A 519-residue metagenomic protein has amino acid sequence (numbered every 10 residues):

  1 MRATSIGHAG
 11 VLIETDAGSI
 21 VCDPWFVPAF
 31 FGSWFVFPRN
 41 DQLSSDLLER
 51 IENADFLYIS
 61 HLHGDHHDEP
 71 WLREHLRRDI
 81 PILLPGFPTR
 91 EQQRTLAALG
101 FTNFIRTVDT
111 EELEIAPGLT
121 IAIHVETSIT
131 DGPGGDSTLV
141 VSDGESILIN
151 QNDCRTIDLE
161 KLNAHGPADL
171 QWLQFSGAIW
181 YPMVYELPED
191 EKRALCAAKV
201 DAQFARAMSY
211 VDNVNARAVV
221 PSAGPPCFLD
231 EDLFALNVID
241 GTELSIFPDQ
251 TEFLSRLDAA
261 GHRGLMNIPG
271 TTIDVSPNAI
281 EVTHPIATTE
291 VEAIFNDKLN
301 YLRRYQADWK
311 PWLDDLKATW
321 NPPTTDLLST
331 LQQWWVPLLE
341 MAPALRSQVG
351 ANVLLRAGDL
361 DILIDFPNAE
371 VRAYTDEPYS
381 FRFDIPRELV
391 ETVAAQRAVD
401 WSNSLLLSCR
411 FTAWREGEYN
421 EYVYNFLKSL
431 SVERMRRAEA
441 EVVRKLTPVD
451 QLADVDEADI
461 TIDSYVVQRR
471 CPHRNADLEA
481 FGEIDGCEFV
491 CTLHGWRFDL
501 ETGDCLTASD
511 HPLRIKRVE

Functional and structural regions predicted by a protein language model:
M1-E52, R106-W180, I273-D314, T324: Core dinuclear metal-dependent hydrolase active-site scaffold
A17-L62, E69-E74, D131, R155-P167 (+3 more regions): Pre-active-site segment of Zn-dependent metallo-hydrolases
G18, R77-P81, F101, N215-A218 (+1 more regions): A short helix->loop->beta-strand "cap" motif at the edges of active sites that frequently abuts
V21-D23, N53-H67, L83-G86, I149-C154 (+6 more regions): Active-site neighborhood of phospho(di)ester-bond hydrolases with catalytic His/Asp-centered motifs
D68-W71, P448-E519: Rieske [2Fe-2S] iron-sulfur-binding domain
P85-S146, P248, S255, M266-I268 (+2 more regions): Metallo-beta-lactamase
L159-A260: Cap/insert and terminal regions of metallo-dependent hydrolase folds
I273-R470, E479-F481, F489: Feature captures hydrophobic
